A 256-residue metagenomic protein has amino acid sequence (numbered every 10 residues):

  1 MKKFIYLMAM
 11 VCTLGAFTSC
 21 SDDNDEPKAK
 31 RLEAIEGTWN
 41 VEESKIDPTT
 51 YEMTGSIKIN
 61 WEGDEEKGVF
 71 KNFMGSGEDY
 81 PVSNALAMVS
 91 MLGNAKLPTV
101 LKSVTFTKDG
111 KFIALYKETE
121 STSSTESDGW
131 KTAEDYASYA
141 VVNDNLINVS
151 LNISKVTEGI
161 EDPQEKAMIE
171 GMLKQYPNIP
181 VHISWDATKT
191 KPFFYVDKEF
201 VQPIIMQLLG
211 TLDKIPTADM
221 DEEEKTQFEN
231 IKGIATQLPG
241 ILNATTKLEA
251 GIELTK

Functional and structural regions predicted by a protein language model:
M1-F4: Positively charged n-region of N-terminal signal peptides that target proteins for export
Y6-L14: Hydrophobic helical h-region of N-terminal Sec-dependent signal peptides in bacterial secretory/periplasmic proteins
G15-S19: C-terminal motif of bacterial Sec signal peptides marking the signal peptidase cleavage site
D23-D109, I113-A133, V141-K256: Lipid interaction determinants
